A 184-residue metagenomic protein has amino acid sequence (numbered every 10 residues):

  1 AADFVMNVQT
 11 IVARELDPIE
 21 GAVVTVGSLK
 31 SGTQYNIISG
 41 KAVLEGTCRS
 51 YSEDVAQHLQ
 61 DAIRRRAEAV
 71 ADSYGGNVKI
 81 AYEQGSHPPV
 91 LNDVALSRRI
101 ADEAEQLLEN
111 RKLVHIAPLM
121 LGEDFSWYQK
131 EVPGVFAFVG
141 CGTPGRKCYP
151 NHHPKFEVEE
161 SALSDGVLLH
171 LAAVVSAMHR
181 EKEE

Functional and structural regions predicted by a protein language model:
A2-E184: Metal-dependent amide/peptide-bond hydrolase catalytic core, centered on the "pita-bread" metallohydrolase fold
